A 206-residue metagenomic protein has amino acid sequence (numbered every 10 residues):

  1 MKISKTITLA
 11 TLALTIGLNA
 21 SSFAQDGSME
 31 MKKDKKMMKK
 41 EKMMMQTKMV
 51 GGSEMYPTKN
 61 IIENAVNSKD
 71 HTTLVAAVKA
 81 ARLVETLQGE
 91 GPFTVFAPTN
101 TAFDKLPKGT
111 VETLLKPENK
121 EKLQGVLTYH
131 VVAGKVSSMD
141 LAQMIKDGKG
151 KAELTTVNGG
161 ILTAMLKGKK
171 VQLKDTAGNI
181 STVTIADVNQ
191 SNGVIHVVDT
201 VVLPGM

Functional and structural regions predicted by a protein language model:
K2-T8, Q25-M206: Mature, structured domains of secreted/extracytosolic soluble proteins
T11-L12, S22: Cleavable N-terminal signal peptides
L18-A24: Sec/Tat signal peptide C-region and signal peptidase I cleavage site
